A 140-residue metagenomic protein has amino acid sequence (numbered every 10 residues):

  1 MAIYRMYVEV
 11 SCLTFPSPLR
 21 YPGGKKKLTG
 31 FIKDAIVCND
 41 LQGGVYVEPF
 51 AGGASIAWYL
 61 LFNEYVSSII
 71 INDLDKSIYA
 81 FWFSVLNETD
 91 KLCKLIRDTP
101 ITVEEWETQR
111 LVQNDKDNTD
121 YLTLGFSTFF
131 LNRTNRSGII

Functional and structural regions predicted by a protein language model:
A2-V45, F50-A51, S55-I56: S-adenosyl-L-methionine
G53-Y65: Conserved SAM-binding loop of SAM-dependent methyltransferases across substrates and taxa, primarily the Class I
F62-I140: Class I S-adenosyl-L-methionine-dependent methyltransferase module
